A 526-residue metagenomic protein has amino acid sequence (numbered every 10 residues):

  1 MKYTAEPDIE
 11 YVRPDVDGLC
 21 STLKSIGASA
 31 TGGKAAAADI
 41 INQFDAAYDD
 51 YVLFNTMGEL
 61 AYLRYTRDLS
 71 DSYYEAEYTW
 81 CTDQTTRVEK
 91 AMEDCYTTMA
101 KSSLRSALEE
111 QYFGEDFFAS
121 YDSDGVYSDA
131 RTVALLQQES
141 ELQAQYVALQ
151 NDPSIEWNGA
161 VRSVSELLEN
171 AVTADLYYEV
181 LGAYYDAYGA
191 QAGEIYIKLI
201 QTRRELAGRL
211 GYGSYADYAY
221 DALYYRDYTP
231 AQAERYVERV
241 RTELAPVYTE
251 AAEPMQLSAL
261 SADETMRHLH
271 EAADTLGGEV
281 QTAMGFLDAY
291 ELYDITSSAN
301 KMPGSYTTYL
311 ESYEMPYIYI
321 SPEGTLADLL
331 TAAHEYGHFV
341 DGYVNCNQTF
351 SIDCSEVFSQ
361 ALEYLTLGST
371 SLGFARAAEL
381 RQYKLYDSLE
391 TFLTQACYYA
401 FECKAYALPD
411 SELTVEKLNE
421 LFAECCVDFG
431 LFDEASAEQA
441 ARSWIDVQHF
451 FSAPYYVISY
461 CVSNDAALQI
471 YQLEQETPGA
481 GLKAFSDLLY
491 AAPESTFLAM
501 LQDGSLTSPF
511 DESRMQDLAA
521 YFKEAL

Functional and structural regions predicted by a protein language model:
M1-A259, C426: A well-structured
V237, T242-E243, N345, F350-E390 (+1 more regions): Post-HExxH zinc-binding segment in Zn-dependent metallohydrolases
V237-Y248, S261-F286: Zn2+-dependent metallopeptidase catalytic core
A259, Y293-M315: Catalytic zinc-binding patch centered on the HExxH motif and its immediate surroundings that defines zinc-dependent
Y313-A332: Short pre-active-site segment immediately N-terminal to the catalytic Zn-binding motif
Y319-E323, F339-T349, L362-T366, L408 (+3 more regions): ATPase nucleotide-binding head domains, primarily ABC-like/P-loop NTPase cores
T331-E335, F339, Y343, V357: Catalytic glutamate of the conserved HExxH
A332, Q395, Y399, A407-L526: C-terminal, non-catalytic "cap/extension" segments appended to globular domains
